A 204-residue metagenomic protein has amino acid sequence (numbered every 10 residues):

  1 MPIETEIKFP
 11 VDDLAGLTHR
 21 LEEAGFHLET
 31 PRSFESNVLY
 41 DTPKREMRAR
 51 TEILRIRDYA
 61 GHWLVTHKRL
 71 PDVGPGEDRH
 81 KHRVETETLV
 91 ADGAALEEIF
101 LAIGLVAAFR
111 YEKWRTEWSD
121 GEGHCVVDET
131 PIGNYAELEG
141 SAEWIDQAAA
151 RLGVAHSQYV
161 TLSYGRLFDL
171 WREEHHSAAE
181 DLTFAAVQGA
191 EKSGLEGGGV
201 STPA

Functional and structural regions predicted by a protein language model:
M1-H124, V154-A204: N-terminal strand-loop-strand beta-hairpin
P10, S141-E143: Short amphipathic alpha-helical "recognition" segments used for binding
L28-E29, I145-Q147: Short loop/beta submotifs within extracellular cysteine-rich repeat domains
R69, P131, A142: A short beta-strand motif that forms part of the nucleic acid-binding face of small beta-barrel RNA-binding folds
C125-E129: Strongly charged, low-complexity linkers/loops
N134: Catalytic DNA-binding helix-loop module of base-excision-repair DNA glycosylases/AP lyases
E143, A149-S157: A hydrophobic, small-residue-rich beta->alpha segment in the mid-to-C-terminal subdomain of diverse proteins
